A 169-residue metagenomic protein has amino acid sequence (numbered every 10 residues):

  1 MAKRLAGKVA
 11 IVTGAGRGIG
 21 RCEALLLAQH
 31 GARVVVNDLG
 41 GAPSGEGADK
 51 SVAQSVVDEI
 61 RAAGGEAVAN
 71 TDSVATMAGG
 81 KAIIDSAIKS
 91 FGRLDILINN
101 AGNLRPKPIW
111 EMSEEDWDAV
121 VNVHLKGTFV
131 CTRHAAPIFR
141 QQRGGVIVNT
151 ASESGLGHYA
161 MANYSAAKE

Functional and structural regions predicted by a protein language model:
K3-V35: Canonical Rossmann dinucleotide-binding motif of NAD(H)/NADP(H)-dependent dehydrogenases/reductases, specifically
K8, G65-E66, R93-L94, F139-A151: Active-site loop of short-chain dehydrogenase/reductase
V12-T13, N99-G102, V146-S152: Structural signature of the Rossmann-like NAD(P)-dependent dehydrogenase/reductase core
K50, T71-D85, E114: The beta1-alpha1 cofactor-binding region of Rossmann-like NAD(H)/NADP(H)-dependent oxidoreductases
I60, P108-I109, D116-V121: Substrate-binding pocket helix/loop in short-chain dehydrogenase/reductase
T132-R133: A short, exposed helix-loop element centered on a Lys and neighboring polar residues
V148-E169: Catalytic loop of short-chain dehydrogenase/reductase
